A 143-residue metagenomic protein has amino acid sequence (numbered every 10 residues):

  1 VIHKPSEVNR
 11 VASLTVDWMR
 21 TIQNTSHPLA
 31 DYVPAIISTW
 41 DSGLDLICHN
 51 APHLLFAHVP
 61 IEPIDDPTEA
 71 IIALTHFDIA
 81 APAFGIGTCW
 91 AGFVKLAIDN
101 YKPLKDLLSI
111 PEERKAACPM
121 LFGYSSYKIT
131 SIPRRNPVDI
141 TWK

Functional and structural regions predicted by a protein language model:
V1-K143: Acidic, surface-exposed loops and disordered segments
